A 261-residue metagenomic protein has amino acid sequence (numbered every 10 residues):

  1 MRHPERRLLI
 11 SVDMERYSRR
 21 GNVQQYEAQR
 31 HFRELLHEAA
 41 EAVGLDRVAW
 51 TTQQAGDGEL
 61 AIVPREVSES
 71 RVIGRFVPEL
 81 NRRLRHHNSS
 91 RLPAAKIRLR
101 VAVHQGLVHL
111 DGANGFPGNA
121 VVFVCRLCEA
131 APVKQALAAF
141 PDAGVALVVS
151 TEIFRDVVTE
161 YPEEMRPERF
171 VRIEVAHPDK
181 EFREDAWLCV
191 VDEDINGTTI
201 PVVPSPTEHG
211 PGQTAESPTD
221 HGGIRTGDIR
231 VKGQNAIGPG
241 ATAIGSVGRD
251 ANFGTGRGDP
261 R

Functional and structural regions predicted by a protein language model:
M1, L137-A139, P178-K180, N235: A general structural signal for short secondary-structure junctions and capping/turn motifs
M1-R71: Catalytic NTP-binding/metal-coordinating core of nucleotidyl cyclase/transferase enzymes
A55, A143, F182-E184, R225: A generic structural signal for well-ordered coil/turn residues at beta-strand boundaries that shape enzyme active-site
E66-I173: Catalytic beta-strand-to-alpha-helix segment of the class III nucleotidyl cyclase homology domain
E164-P218: Eukaryote-biased recognition of electropositive, low-complexity segments and basic polyanion/acidic-motif-binding
P206-R261: Long, low-complexity intrinsically disordered regions enriched in small/polar and proline/glycine residues
